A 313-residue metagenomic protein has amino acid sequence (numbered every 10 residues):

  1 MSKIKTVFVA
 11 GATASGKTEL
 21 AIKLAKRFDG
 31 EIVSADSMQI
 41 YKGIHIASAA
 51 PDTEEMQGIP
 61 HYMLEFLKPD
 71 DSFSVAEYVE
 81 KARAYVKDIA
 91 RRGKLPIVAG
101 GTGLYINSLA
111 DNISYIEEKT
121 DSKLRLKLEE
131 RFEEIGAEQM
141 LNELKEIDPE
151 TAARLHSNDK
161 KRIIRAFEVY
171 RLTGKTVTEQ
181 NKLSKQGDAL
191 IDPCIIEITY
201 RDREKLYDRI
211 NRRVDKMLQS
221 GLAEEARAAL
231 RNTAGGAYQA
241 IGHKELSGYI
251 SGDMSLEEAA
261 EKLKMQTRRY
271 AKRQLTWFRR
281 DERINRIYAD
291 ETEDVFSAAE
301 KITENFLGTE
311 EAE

Functional and structural regions predicted by a protein language model:
M1-E313: Phosphate/pyrophosphate-binding catalytic cores of soluble transferases and nucleic-acid-acting enzymes
